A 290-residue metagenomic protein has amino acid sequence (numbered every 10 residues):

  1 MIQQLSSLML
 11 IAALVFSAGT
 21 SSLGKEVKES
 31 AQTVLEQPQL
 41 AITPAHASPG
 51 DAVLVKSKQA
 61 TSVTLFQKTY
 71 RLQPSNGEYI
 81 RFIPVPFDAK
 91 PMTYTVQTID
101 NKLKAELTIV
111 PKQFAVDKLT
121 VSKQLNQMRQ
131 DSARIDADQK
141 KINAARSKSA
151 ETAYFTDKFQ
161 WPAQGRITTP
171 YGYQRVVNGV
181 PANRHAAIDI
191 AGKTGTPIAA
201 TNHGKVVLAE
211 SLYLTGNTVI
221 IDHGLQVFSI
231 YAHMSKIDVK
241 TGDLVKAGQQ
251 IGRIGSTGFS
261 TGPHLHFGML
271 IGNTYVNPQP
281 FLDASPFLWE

Functional and structural regions predicted by a protein language model:
I2-S6, S21-P111: Cationic-aromatic interfacial patches
M9-S17: Bacterial N-terminal signal peptides
K58, S211, Q249-Q250, S256: Short, surface-exposed secondary-structure boundary micro-motifs
E106-T215: Surface-exposed, glycine-biased beta-strand/turn segments
F114-Q124, R129-K141, F155, K240-A247 (+1 more regions): Acidic, glycine-rich catalytic/binding loops that coordinate metals and/or anionic ligands
G179, Y213-T218, I254-H266: Active-site loop architecture of trypsin-fold serine endopeptidases
A186, T201-S235, P263: Zn2+-dependent peptidoglycan hydrolase active-site motif and core
P197-V206, K236-I254: Short, well-structured beta-strand-loop connectors
